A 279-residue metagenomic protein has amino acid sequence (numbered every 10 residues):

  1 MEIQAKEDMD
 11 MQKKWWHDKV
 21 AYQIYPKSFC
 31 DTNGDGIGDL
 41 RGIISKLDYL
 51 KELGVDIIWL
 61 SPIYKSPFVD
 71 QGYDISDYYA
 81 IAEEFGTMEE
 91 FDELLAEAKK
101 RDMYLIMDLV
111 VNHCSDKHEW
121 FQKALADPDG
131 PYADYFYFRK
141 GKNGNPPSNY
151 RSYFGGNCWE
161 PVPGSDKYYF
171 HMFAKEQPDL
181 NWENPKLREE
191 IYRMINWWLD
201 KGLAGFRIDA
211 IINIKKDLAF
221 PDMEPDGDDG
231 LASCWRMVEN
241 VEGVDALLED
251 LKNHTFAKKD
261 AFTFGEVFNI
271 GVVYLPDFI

Functional and structural regions predicted by a protein language model:
I3, D10-N196, D200, N213-V273: Acidic/aromatic-lined carbohydrate-recognition and catalytic surfaces of CAZymes acting on diverse glycans
I58, F206-I208: Hydrophobic residues within beta-strands of alpha/beta enzymes
L203: Conserved protein kinase catalytic-loop anchor
P276-I279: Short, intrinsically disordered, charge-balanced linker/junction segments flanking boundaries in proteins
